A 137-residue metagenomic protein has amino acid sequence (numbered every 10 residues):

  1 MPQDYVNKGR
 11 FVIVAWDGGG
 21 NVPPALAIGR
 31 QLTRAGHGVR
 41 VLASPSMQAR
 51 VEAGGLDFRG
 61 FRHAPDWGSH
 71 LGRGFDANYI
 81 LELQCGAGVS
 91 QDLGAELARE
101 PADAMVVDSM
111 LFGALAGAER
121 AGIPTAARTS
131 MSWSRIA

Functional and structural regions predicted by a protein language model:
M1-A137: Glycosyltransferase specificity loop/lid
